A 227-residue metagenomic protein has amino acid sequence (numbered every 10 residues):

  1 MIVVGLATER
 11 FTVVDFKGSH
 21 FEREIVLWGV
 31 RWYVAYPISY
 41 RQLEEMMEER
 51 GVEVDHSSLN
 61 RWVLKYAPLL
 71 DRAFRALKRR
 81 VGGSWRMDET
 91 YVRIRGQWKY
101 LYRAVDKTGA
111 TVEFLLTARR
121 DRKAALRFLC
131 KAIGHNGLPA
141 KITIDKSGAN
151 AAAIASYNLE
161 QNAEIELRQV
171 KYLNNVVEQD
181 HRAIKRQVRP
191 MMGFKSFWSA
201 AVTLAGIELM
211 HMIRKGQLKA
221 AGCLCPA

Functional and structural regions predicted by a protein language model:
M1-A227: Residue-level recognition of single "structural anchor" positions that define or cap local secondary structure
